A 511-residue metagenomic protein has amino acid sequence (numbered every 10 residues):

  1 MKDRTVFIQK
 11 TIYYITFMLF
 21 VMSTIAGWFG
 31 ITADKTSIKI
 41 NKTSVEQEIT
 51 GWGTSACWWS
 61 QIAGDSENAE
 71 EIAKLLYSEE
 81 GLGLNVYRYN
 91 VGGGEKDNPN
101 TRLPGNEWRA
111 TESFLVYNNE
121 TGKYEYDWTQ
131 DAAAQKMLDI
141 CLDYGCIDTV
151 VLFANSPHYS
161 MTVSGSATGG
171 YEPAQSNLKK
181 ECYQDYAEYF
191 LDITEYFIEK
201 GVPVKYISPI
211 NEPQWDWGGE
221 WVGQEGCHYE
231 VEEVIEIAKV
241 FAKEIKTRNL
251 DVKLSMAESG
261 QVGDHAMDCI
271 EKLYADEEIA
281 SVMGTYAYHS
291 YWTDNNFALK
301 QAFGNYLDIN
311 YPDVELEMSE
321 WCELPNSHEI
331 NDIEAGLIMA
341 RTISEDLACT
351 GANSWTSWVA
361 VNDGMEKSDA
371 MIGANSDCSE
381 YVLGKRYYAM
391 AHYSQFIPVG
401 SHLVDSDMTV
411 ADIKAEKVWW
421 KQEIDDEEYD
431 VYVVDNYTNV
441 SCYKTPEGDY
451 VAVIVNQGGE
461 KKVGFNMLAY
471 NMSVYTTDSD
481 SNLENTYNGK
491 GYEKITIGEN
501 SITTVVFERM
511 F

Functional and structural regions predicted by a protein language model:
M1-K35: Gram-positive cell-envelope targeting signals
K35-K205, P209, E225-Y229, I235 (+1 more regions): N-terminal catalytic cores of secreted or lumenal carbohydrate-active enzymes
E48-A56, L84-V91, E95, T149-F153 (+7 more regions): Structural recognition of the beta-strand scaffold that forms the well-ordered cores of secreted hydrolase catalytic
D185-P203, P213-L324: Active-site neighborhood of glycoside hydrolase catalytic domains
E315-A415: Aromatic/acidic polysaccharide-binding cleft in carbohydrate-active enzymes
V410-Y470, N500: Carbohydrate-binding surface patches
L468-L483: Solvent-exposed beta-hairpin/edge-strand motifs
N488-F511: C-terminal beta-strand-rich structural cap/linker in extracellular carbohydrate-active enzymes
